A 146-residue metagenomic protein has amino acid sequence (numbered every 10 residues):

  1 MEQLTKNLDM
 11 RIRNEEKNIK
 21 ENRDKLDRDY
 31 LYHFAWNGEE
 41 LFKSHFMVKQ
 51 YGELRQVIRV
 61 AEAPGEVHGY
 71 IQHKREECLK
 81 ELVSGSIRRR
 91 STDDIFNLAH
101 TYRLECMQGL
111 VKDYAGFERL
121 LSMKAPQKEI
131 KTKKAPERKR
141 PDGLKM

Functional and structural regions predicted by a protein language model:
M1-D27, M47, P64-I87: Short amphipathic alpha-helical heptad-repeat segments
L4, H33-W36, E40, V67: Surface positions of alpha-helical coiled-coils, especially the charged/polar e/g heptad sites that form inter-helical
L8, E15, N22, N37 (+6 more regions): Amphipathic coiled-coil alpha-helices
E21-N37, S86-H100: Charged, low-complexity interaction regions
L41-G65, R103-S122: Amphipathic alpha-helical coiled-coil segments
A63-H73, K124-K133: Short amphipathic alpha-helical linker/capping segments at the junctions of internal repeats and modular domains
K80-K131: Amphipathic alpha-helical binding modules
A135-M146: Non-Sec secretion/translocation targeting segments of pathogen effectors
